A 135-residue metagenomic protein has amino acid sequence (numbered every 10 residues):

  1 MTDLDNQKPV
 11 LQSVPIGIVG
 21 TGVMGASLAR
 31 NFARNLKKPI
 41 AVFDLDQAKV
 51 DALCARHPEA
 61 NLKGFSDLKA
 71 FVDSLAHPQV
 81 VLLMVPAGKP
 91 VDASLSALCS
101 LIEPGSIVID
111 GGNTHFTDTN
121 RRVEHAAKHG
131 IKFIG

Functional and structural regions predicted by a protein language model:
T2-Q79, G105, I134-G135: NAD(P)+-binding Rossmann beta1-loop-alpha1 motif at the extreme N-terminus of oxidoreductases
V42, L83, V108-D110: Structural beta-sheet core signal
V81-A97, H115-D118: Beta-loop-alpha module in the N-terminal Rossmann-like domain of NAD(P)-dependent dehydrogenases, especially those
E103-I107, G111-G135: Rossmann-fold NAD(P)-binding glycine/threonine-rich loop
